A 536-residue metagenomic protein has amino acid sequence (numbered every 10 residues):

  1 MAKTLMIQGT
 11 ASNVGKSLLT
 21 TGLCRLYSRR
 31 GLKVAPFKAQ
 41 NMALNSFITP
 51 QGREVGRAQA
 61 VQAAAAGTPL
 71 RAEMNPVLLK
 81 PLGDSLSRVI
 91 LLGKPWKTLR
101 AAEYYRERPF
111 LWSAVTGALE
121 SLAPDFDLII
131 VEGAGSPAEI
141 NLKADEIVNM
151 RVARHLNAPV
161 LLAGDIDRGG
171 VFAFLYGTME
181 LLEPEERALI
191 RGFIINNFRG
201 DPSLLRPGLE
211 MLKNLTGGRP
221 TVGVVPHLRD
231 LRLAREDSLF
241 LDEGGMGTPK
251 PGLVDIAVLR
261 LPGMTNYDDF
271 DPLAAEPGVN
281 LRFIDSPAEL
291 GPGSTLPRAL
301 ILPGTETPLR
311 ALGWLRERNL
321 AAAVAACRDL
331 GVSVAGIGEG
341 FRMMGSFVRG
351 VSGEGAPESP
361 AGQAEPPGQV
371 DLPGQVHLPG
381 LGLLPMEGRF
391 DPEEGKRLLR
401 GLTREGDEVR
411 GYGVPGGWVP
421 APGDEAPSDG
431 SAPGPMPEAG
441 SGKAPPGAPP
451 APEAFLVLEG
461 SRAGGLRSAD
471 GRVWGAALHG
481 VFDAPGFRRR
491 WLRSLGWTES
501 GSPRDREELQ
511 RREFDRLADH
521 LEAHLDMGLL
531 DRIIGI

Functional and structural regions predicted by a protein language model:
A2-A326, S333, P392, T403-G430 (+2 more regions): Flexible phosphate-sensing "switch/lid" loops adjacent to ATP/NTP-binding sites across phosphate-transfer
L315, A322, R328, G353-P357 (+1 more regions): Extended, hydrophobic alpha-helical segments
G338: Catalytic nucleophile serine of serine hydrolases, specifically the conserved "nucleophile elbow" pentapeptide
F341: Local cysteine-cluster metal-coordination motifs and their immediate loop/turn environment, predominantly Fe-S cluster
G345-G362, D371-P420, E499: A conserved active-site-flanking secondary-structure segment within enzyme catalytic domains
